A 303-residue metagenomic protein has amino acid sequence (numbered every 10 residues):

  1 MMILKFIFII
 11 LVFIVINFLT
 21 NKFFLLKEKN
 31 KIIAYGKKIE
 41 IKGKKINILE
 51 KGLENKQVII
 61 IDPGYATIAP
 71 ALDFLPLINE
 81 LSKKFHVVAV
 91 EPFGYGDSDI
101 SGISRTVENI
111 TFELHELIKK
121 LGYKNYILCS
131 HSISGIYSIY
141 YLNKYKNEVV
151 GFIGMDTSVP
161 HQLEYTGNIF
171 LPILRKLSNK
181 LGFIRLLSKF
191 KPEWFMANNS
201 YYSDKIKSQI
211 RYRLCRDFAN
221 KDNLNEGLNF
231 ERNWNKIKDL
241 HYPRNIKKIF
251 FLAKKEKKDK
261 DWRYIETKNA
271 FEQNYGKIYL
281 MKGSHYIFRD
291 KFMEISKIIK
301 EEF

Functional and structural regions predicted by a protein language model:
M1-K38: N-terminal membrane-anchoring alpha-helices
K42-K51: A short loop-to-beta-strand scaffold at the N-terminal edge of the catalytic core in hydrolase folds
E50-D97: Conserved HGGG/HGGXW glycine-rich cap/lid loop of the alpha/beta-hydrolase fold
A89-I127: Active-site loop/oxyanion-hole signature of alpha/beta-hydrolase fold enzymes
S130-S134, S138: Gly/Ala-rich beta-loop-alpha elbow adjacent to hydrolase catalytic centers
I153-L181: Flexible "cap/lid" loop of the alpha/beta hydrolase fold
Y202-E272: Conserved serine/cysteine hydrolase catalytic core
G283-F292: Catalytic histidine-centered segment of alpha/beta-hydrolase-like enzymes
